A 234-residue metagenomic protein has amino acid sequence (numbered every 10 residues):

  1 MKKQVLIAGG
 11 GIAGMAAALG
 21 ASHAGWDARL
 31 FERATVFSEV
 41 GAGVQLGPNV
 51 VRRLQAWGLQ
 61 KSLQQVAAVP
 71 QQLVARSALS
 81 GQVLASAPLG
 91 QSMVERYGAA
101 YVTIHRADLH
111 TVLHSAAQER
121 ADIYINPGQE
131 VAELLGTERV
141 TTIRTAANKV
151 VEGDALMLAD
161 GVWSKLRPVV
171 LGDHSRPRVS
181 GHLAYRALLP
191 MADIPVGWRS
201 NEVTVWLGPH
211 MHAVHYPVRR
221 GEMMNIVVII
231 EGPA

Functional and structural regions predicted by a protein language model:
K2, G25, G41, P70 (+1 more regions): Short coil/loop residues immediately preceding or within conserved phosphate-binding loops of NTP-utilizing enzyme
K2-V5, S22, N49-V170, S175-P190 (+1 more regions): Conserved N-terminal helical subregion
K3-L30: N-terminal Rossmann-like FAD-binding beta1-loop-alpha1 element of flavoenzymes
L6, R29, Y124, V214 (+1 more regions): A structural signal for isolated positions on well-ordered beta-strands in alpha/beta enzyme cores
A13, V36, W163: Conserved Rossmann-like nucleotide-cofactor binding loop
T35-Q55: Conserved N-terminal glycine-rich FAD pyrophosphate-binding loop of Rossmann-like flavoproteins
R167-V170, G197, V227: A short secondary-structure junction signal
S200-A234: Active-site substrate-recognition segment that forms the wall of the catalytic cavity or substrate channel
